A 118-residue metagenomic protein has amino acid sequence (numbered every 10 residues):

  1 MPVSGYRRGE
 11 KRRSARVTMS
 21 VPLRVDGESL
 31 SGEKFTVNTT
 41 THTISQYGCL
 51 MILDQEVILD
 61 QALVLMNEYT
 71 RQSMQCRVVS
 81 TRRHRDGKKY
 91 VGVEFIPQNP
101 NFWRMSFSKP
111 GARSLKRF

Functional and structural regions predicted by a protein language model:
M1-F118: Structured alpha-helical
